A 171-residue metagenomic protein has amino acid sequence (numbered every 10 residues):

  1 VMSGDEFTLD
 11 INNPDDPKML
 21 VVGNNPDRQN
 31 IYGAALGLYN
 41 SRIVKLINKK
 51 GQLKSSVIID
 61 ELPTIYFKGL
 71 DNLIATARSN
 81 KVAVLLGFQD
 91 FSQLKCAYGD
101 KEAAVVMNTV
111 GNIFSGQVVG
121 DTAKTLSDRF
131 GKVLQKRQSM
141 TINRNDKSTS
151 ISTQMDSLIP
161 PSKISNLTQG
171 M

Functional and structural regions predicted by a protein language model:
V1, Y32-A34, I58-E61, F88-Q93 (+1 more regions): Short linear motifs at secondary-structure transitions and domain/linker junctions
V1-V82, S165-Q169: P-loop NTPase motor domains
T8-I11, N72, K95-M171: P-loop NTPase motor core of the ASCE superfamily
D16-K18, L86-G87, V106-N108: Short acidic (Asp/Glu) and glycine-rich catalytic loops that position anionic groups and cofactors
L20, L85, I113-F114: Hydrophobic/aromatic beta-strand patches that form the interior of the parallel beta-sheet core in alpha/beta enzyme
N25, L62, Q89-F91, V118-V119 (+1 more regions): Histidine- and/or cysteine-centered catalytic micro-motif in compact active-site loops
K50-S55, L86-Q89, R137-N145: A generic structural motif
A77-A97: Sensor-1/coupling segment of RecA-like P-loop NTPase cores
